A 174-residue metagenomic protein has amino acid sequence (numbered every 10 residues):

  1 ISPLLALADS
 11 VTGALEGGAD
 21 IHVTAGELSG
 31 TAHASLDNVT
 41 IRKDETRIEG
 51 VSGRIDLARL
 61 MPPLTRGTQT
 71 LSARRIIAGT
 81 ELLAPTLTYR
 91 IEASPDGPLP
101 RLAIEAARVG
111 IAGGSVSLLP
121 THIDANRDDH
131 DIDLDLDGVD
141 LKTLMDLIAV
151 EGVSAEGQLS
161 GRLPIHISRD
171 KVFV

Functional and structural regions predicted by a protein language model:
I1-R42, G53-I167: Extended amphipathic, helix-rich lipid-handling scaffolds
R47-E49: Extended intrinsically disordered, low-complexity coil regions enriched in Ser, Thr, Gly, Ala and often Pro
S168-V172: Mature extracytoplasmic or organellar-lumen-exposed domains after removal of signal/transit peptides
